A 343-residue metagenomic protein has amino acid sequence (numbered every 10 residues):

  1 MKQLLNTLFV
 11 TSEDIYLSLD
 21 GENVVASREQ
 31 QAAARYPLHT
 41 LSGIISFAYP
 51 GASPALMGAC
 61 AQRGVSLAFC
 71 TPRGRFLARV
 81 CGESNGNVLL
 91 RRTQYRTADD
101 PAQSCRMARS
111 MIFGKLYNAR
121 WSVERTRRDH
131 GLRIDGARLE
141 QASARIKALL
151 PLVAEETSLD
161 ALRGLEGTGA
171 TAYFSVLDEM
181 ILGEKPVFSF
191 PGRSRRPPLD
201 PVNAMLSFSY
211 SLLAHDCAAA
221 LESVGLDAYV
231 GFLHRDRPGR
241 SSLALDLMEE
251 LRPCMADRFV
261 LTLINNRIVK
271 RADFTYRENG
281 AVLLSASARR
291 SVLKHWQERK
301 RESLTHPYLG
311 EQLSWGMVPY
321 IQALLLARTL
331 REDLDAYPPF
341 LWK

Functional and structural regions predicted by a protein language model:
M1-D20, E29, R35, N87-K343: Active-site helix-to-loop segments that bind/position phosphate- or nucleotide-bearing substrates and donors across
M1-P72, G82: Terminal-proximal segments
T40, A48-W121: A surface-exposed, charged beta-strand/loop segment in the N-terminal or early-internal portion of soluble proteins
